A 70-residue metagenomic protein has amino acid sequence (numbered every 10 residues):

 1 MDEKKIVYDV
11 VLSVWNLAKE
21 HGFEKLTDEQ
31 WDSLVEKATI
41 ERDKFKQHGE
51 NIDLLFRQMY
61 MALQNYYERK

Functional and structural regions predicted by a protein language model:
M1-D28: N-terminal acidic leader/helix
V7-V10, V14-L17, L34-K37, E41 (+2 more regions): Amphipathic alpha-helices that form helix-helix packing interfaces
A18-K25, F45-H48, K70: Secondary-structure edge/capping motif, primarily at the C-terminal ends of alpha-helices and the immediately following
D28-E36, L54-R57: Short, charged, amphipathic alpha-helical segments
D43-R69: Short, charged early-sequence alpha-helical segments and their helix-coil boundaries
